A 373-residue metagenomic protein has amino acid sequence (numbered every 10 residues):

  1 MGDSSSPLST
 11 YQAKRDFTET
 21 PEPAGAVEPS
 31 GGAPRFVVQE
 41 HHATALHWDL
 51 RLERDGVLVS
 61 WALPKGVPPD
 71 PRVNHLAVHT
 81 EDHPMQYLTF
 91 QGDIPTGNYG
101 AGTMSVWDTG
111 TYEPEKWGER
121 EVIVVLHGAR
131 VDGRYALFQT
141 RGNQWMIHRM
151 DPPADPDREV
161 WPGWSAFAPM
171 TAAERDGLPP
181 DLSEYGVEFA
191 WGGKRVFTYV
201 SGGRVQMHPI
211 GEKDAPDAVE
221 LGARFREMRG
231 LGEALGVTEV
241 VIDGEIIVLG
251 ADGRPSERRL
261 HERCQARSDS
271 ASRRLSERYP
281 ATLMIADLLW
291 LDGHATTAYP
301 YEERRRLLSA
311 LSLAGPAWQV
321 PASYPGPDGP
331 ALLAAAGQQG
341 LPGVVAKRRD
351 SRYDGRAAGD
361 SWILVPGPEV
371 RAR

Functional and structural regions predicted by a protein language model:
M1-R373: Catalytic cores of nucleic-acid ligases and guanylyltransferases
